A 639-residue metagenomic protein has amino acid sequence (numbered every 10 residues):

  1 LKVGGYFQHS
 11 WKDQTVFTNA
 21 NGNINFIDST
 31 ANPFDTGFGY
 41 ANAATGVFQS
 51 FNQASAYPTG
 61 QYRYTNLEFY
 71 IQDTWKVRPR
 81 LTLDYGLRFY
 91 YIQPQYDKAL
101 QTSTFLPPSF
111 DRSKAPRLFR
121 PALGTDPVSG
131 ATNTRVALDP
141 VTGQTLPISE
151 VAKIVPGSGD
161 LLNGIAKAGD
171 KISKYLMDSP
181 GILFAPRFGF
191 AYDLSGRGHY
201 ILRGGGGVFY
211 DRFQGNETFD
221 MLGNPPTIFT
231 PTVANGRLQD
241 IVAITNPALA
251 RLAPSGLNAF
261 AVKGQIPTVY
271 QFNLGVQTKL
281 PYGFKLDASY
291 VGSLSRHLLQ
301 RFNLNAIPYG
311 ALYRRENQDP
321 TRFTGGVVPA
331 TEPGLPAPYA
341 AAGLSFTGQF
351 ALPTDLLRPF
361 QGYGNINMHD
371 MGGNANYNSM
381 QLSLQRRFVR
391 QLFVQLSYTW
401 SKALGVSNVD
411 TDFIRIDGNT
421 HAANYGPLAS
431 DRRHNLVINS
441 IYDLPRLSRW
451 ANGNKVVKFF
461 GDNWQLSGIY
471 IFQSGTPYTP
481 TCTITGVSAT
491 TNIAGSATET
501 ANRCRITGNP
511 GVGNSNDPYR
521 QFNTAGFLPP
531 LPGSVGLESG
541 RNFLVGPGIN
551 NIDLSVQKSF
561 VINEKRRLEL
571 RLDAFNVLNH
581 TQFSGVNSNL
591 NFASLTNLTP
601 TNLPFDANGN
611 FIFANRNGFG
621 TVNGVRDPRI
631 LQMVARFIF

Functional and structural regions predicted by a protein language model:
L1-G511, P532, E538-S555, F560-F639: Short acidic-glycine motifs
F184, S515-P518: Stable alpha-helical elements in mature extracytoplasmic
G511, P518, G526: Acidic, glycine-rich loop-and-strand cores that form catalytic or ligand-binding grooves in diverse globular domains
